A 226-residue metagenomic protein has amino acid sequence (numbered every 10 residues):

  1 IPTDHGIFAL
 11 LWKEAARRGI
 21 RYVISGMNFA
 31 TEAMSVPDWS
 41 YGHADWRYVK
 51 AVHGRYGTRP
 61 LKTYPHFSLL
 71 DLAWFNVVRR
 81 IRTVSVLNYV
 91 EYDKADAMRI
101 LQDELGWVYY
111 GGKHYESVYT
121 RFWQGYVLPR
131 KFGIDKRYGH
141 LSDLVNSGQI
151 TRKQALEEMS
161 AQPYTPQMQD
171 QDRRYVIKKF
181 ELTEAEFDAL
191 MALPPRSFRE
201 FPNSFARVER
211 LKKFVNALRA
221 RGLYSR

Functional and structural regions predicted by a protein language model:
I1-R226: Nucleotide-activated chemistry modules centered on ATP-dependent adenylation/adenylyltransferase
